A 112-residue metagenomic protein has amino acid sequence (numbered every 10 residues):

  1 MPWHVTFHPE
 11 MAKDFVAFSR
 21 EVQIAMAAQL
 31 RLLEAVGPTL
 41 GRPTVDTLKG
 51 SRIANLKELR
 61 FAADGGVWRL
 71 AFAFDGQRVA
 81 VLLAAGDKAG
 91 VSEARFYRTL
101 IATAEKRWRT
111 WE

Functional and structural regions predicted by a protein language model:
M1-V67, G76-A80, D87-E112: Basic, Lys/Arg-enriched alpha-helical interface segments
